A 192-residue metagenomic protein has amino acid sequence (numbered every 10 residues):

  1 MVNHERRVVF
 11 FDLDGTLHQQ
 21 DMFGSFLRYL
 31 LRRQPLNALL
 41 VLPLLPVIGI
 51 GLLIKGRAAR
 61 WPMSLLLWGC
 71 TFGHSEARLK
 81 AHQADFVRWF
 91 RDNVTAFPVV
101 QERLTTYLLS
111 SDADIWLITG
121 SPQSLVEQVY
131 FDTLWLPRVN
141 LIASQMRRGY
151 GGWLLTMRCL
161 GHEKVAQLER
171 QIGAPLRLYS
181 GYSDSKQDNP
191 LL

Functional and structural regions predicted by a protein language model:
M1-A58: Active-site neighborhood of HAD-like aspartate-dependent phosphohydrolases
M1-R6, A77, A81-A84, R88-L191: C-terminal cap/substrate-recognition subdomain and adjoining C-terminal extension of metal-dependent phosphatase-like
Q20-G24, E127, L192: Short, function-defining helix-loop hinge/capping sites that tune catalysis or transport
M22, A59-M63, S75-H82, K164: Alpha-helical structural motif
S25-F26, L65-L66, D85-F86: A general alpha-helix detector
I50-I54, P62-G73: Helix-loop "lid/cap" segments that line or gate small-molecule binding pockets
K55-M63, P137, L141: N-terminal short leaders/motifs
